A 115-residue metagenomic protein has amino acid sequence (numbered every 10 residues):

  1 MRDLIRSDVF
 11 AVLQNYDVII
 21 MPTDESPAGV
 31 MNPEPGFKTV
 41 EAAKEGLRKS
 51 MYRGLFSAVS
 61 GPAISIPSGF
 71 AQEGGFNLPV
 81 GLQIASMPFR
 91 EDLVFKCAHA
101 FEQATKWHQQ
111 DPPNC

Functional and structural regions predicted by a protein language model:
M1-A58: Serine-dependent amide/ester hydrolase catalytic core
S7, N15, A58-C115: Structural helix-boundary/capping segments
